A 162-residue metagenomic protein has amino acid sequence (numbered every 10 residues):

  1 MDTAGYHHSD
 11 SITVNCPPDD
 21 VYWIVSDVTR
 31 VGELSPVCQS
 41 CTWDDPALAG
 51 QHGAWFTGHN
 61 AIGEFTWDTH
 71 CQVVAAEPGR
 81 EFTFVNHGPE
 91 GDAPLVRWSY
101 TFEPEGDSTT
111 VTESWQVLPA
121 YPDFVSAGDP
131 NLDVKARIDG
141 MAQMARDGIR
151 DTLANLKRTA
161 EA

Functional and structural regions predicted by a protein language model:
M1-Q51: Hydrophobic ligand-binding cavity/cleft-lining segments
M1-T13, E105, D139, Q143 (+3 more regions): Hydrophobic-ligand-binding modules of eukaryotic lipid transfer/binding families
M1-T3, C41-D44, H70-Q72, F124-D129: Short hydrophobic/aromatic-rich motifs at helix boundaries and adjacent loops
I12-T13, D27-T29, W55-G58, D107-S114: Short, mixed-charge, low-aromatic patches
L34, F82, A120-Y121: Active-site-proximal flexible loops/turns
T42-R97, E105, T110, D147-A162: Glycine-rich portal/gate segments that line the openings of hydrophobic small-molecule binding cavities
G88-M144, L156: Beta-strand/loop substructures that line and gate deep hydrophobic ligand-binding cavities in soluble
